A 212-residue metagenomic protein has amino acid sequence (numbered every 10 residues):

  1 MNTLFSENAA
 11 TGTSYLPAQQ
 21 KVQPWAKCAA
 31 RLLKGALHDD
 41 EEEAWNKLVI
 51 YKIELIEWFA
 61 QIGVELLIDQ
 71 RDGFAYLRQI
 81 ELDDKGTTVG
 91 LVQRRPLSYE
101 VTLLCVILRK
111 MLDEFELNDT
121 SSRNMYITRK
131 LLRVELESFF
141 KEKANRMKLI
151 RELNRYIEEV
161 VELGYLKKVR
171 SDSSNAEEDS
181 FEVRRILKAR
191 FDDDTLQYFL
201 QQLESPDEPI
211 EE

Functional and structural regions predicted by a protein language model:
M1-L91: Eukaryotic partner-binding/assembly regions in large regulatory complexes
A9-T11, Y15-L16, T88-Y126: Short alpha-helical segments that sit at the start of domains
K34-E43, D119-E137: Short acidic, hydrophobic short linear motifs in intrinsically disordered regions
I50-L55, K143-E162: Short amphipathic alpha-helical interaction segments
Q61-I68, I157, V161-S174: A short, conserved structural fragment
G73-L77, K167-D194: Accessory beta->alpha helical hairpin/"wing" motif in late/C-terminal subdomains of nucleic-acid enzymes
G86-P96, E182-E212: Short, amphipathic alpha-helical interaction segments positioned at domain boundaries
E116-N124, K143-K148, K168-R170: Short acidic, glycine/proline-enriched loop segments that cap or flank alpha-helices
